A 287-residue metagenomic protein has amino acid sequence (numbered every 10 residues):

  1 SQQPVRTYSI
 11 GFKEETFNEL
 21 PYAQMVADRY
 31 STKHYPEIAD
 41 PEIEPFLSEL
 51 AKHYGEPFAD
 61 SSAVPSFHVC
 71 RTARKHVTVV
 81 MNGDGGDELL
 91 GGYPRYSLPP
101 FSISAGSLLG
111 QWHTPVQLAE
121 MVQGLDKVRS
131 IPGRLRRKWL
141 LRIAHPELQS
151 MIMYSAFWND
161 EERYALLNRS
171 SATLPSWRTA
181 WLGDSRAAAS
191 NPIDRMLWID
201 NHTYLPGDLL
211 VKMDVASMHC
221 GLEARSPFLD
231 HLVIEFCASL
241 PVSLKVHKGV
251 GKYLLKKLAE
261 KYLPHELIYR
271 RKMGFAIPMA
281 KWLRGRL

Functional and structural regions predicted by a protein language model:
S1-P175, V215-Y262, A280: ATP-dependent adenylate-handling active sites, centered on carboxylate activation for C-N bond formation
A59, A187-D200, V250: Structural motif
T173-S185: A short, charged helix-loop
H202, V211, V215: Functionally critical, cavity-lining and gating residues within the transmembrane helices of 12-TM secondary
L205: Globin-like tetrapyrrole-binding proteins
L263-L287: PAPS-dependent sulfotransferase catalytic core
